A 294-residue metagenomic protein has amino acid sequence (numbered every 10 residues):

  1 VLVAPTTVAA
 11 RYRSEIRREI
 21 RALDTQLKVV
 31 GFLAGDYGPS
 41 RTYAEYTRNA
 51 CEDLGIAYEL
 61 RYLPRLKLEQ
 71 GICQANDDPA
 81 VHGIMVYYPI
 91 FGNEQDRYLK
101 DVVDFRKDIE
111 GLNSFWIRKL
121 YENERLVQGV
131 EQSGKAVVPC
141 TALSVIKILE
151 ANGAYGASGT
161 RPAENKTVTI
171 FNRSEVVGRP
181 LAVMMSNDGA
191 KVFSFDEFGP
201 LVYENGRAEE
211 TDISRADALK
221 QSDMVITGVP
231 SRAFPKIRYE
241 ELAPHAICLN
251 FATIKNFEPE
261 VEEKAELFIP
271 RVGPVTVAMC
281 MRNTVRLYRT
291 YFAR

Functional and structural regions predicted by a protein language model:
V1-T25: Positively charged, low-complexity intrinsically disordered leader regions
D24-G35: Short beta-strand segments enriched in small/hydrophobic residues
A34-Y46, L126-I237, I247, E262-E263: Glycine-rich phosphate/diphosphate-binding loop of Rossmann-like nucleotide-binding domains
R48-L63, K191-D196: Short beta-strand elements in bilobed, periplasmic/extracellular small-molecule ligand-binding domains
A57, R61-P139, F257-V261: Phosphate/diphosphate ligand-binding glycine-rich loop within oxidoreductases
V81-L99, D212-K255: Glycine-rich phosphate-binding loop
R97-Q128, P244-R294: Rossmann-fold NAD(P)-binding glycine/threonine-rich loop
